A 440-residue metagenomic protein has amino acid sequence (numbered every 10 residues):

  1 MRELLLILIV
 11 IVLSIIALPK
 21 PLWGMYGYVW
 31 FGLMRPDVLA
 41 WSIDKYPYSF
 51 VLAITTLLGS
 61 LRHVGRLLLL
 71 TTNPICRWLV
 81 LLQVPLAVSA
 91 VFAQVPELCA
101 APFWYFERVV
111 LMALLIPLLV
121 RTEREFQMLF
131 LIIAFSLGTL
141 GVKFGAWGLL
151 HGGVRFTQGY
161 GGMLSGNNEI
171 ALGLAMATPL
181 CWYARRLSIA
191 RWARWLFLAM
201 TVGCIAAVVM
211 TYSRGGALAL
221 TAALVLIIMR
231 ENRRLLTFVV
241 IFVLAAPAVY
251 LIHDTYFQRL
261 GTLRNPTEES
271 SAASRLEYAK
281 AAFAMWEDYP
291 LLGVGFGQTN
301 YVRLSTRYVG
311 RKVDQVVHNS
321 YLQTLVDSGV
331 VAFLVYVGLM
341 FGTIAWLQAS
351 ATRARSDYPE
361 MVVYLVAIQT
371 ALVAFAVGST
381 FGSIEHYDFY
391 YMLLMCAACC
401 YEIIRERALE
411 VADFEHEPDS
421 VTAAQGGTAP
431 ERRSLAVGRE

Functional and structural regions predicted by a protein language model:
M1-E3, I43-V51, A101-P102, F106 (+4 more regions): Membrane-interface micro-motifs in multi-pass membrane enzymes
M1-V88, E97, A101, R121-L131 (+5 more regions): Transmembrane signal-anchor hairpin modules in multi-pass inner-membrane enzymes, especially those that act on
I7-A17, T55-T56, V80-V91, W104-L115 (+6 more regions): Alpha-helical transmembrane segments of multi-pass inner-membrane proteins
L33-W41, L325-S328, E360-Y401: Membrane helix-loop boundary segments at the extracytoplasmic
D37-K45, V64, S89-A90, A113-V120 (+6 more regions): Juxtamembrane membrane-interface segments at transmembrane alpha-helix termini
A40-S42, V91-A101, V209-M210, T380-I384: Membrane-interface helix caps and helix-loop-helix hairpins in membrane proteins
G161, R264-K280, A284, D288-S328 (+2 more regions): Long extracytoplasmic/lumenal interhelical loops at the membrane interface of multi-pass membrane proteins
D327-Q348: Selective detector of the "anchor" transmembrane alpha-helix that sits immediately C-terminal
